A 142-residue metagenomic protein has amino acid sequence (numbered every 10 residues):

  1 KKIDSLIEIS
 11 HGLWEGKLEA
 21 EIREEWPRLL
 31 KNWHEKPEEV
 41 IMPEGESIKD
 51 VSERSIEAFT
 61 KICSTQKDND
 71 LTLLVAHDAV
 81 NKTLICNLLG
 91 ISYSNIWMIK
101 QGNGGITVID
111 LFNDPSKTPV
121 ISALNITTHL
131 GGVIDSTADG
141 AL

Functional and structural regions predicted by a protein language model:
K1-L30: Phosphate-coordination/substrate-recognition cap region in phosphate-metabolizing enzymes
K1-S5, D110-L142: Conserved histidine-centered catalytic loops in small-molecule metabolism enzymes
R23, I48, S52-I56: Amphipathic, non-transmembrane alpha-helical scaffold segments
L29-D50: Short glycine/proline- and acidic residue-enriched helix-loop micro-motifs that form flexible lids or anion-recognition
K61, T65, N87-I91, F112: Active-site catalytic microenvironments for nucleophilic, acid-base chemistry
D68-A79: Generic beta-sheet signal
D78-K82, G105: GST superfamily/GST-like fold recognition
S92-S116: Domain-level recognition of soluble alpha/beta enzyme cores, biased toward histidine phosphatases/phosphomutases
